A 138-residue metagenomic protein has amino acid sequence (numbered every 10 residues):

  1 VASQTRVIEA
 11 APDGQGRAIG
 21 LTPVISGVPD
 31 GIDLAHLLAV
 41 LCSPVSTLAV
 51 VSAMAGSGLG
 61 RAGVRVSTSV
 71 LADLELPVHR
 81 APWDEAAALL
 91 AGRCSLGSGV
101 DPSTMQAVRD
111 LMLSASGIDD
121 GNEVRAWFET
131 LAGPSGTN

Functional and structural regions predicted by a protein language model:
V1-A88: Polybasic, glycine- and aromatic-enriched phosphate-binding surface used to engage nucleic acids
V78-N138: Non-catalytic DNA-recognition/assembly elements of restriction-modification systems
